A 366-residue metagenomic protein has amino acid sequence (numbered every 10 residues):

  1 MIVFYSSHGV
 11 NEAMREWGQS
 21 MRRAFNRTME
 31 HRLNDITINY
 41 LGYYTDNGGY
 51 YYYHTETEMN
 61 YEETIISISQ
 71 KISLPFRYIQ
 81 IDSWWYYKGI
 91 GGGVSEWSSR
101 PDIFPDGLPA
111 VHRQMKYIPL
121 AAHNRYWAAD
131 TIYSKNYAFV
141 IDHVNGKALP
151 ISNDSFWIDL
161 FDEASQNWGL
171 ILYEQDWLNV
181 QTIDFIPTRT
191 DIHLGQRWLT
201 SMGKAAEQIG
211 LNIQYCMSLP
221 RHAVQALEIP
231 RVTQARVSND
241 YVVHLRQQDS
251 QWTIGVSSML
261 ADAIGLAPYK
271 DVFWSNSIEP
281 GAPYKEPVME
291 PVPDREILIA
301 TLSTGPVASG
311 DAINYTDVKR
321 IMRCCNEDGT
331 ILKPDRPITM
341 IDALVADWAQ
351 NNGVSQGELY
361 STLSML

Functional and structural regions predicted by a protein language model:
M1-T37: Beta-strand-rich recognition/accessory modules
F4-S7, Y44-D46, G305, A312: Structured loops at beta-to-helix junctions and adjacent beta-edge loops in soluble globular domains
M14-G18, E56-E58, T190-D191, A312-C324 (+1 more regions): Composition- and surface-driven signal marking solvent-exposed, interaction-prone regions in large proteins
I36-I192: Aromatic-lined carbohydrate-binding/catalytic grooves of carbohydrate-active enzymes
T37-I38, L74-P75, M115-Y117, E207-I209 (+3 more regions): Short, well-ordered loop/turn elements at secondary-structure boundaries
D106-K116, H193-I213: Alpha-helix-loop-beta-strand connector modules within alpha/beta enzyme cores
D130-W168, G203-D317, T339-M340, D347-A349 (+1 more regions): Glycan-recognition surfaces
N314-L366: Non-catalytic C-terminal accessory modules of carbohydrate-active enzymes
